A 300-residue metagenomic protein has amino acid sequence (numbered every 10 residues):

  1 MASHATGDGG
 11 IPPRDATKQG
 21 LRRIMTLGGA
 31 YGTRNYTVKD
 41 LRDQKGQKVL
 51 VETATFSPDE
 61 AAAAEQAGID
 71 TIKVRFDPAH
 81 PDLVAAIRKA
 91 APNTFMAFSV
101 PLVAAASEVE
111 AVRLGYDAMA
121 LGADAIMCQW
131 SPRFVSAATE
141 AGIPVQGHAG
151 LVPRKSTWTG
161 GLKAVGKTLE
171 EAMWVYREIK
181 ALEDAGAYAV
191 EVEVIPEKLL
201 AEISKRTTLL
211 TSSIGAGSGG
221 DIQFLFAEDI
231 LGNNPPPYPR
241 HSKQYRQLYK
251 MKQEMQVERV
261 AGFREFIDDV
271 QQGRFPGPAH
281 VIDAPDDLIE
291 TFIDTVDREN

Functional and structural regions predicted by a protein language model:
A2-N300: Alpha/beta enzyme core
